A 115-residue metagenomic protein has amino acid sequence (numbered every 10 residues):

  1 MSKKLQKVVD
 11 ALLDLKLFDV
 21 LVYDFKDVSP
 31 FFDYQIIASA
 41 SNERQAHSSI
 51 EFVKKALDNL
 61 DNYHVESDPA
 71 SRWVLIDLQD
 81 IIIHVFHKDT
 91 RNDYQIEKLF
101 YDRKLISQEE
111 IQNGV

Functional and structural regions predicted by a protein language model:
M1-A56, N62-Y63, I106-V115: Ribosome large-subunit tunnel/peptidyl-transferase-proximal elements
L12, L17-V20, A70, F86-N92: Short, functionally important structural connectors and interaction interfaces within domains
K26-S29, D68, D89, Q95: Alpha-helical structural elements
F32-Q35, A70-W73, Q79-D80: Short, surface-exposed beta-edge/turn micro-motifs
D61-W73: Short, conserved loop-to-beta-strand elements that form functional interface hotspots
L75-D77, I82-I106: C-terminal structural segments of small proteins and small subunits
